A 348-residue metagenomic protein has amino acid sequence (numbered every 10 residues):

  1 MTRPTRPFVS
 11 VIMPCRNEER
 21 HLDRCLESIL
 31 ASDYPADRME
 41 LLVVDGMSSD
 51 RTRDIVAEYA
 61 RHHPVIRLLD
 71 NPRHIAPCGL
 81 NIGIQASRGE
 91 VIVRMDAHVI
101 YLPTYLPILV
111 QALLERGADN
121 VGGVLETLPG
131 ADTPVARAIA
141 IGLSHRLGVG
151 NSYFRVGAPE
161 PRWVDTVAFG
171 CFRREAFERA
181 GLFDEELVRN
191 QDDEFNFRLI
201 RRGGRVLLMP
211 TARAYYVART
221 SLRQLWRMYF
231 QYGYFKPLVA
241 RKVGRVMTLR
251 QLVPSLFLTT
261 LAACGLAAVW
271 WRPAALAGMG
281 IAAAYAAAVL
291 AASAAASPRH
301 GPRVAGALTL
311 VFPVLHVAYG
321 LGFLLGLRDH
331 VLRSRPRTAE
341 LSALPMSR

Functional and structural regions predicted by a protein language model:
M1-A31: N-proximal low-complexity "stem/linker" segments adjacent to membrane-targeting elements
P7-S10, E40, E194: Cell-envelope/extracellular polymer assembly enzymes that use nucleotide-activated donors
D45-D54, R73, D96-V99: A conserved acidic beta->alpha catalytic loop
R51, A97-A112, F197: Acidic donor-binding/catalytic loop of UDP-sugar-dependent glycosyltransferases, especially processive GT2
N71-S87, P107-I108, W163, V167: Glycine-rich, basic loop-to-helix element that forms the pyrophosphate-binding segment of sugar-nucleotide handling
I92: Short aromatic/hydrophobic "clamp" motif used to bind/position activated sugar donors
P103-R137, I141, R213, V217: Conserved donor NDP-sugar-binding/catalytic core segment of glycosyltransferases
P129, E178, D184-M247: Catalytic donor/gating beta->alpha subdomain of glycosyltransferases that bind UDP-sugars
